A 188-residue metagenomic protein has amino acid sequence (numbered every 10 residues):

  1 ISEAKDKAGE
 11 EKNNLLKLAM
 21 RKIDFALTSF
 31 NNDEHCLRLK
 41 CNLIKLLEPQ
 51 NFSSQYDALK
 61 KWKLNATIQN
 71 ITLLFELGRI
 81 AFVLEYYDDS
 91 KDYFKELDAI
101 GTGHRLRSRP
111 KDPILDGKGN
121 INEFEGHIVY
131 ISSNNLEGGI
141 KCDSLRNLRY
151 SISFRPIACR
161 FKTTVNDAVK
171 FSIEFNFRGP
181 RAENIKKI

Functional and structural regions predicted by a protein language model:
S2, L39-N42, T72-V83, P110-I114: "A position-specific structural signal for the A-helix of alpha-solenoid helical repeats
E3-D6, E10-N13, L47-Q50, L84: Structural motif corresponding to the intra-repeat A-B loop/turn of tetratricopeptide repeats
E10-L27, N51-N65, D88-D98: Alpha-helical repeat scaffolds
C36, L73, L106-S108, A182: TPR alpha-solenoid repeat register
K111-N134, A168, I188: Structural detector for short beta-strands of small beta-barrel domains
S133-K141: Short aromatic-glycine-enriched beta-strand elements
S144-T163: Beta-strand/loop nucleic-acid-binding surfaces
S172-I188: OB-fold/S1-family single-stranded nucleic acid-binding modules
